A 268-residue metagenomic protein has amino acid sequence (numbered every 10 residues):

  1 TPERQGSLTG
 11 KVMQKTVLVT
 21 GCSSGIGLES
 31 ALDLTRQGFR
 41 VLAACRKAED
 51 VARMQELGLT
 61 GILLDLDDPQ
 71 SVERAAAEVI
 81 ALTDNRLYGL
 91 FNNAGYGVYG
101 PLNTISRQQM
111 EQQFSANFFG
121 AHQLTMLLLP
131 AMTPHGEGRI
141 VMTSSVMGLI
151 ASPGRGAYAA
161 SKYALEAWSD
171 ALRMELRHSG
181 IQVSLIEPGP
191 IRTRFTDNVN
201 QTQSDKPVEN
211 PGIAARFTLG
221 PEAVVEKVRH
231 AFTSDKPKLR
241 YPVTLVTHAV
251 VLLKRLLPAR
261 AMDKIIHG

Functional and structural regions predicted by a protein language model:
S23-S24: Conserved glycine-rich cofactor-binding loop
L64-R74, R107: The beta1-alpha1 cofactor-binding region of Rossmann-like NAD(H)/NADP(H)-dependent oxidoreductases
P101-L102, Q109-E111: Substrate-binding pocket helix/loop in short-chain dehydrogenase/reductase
N103, I150-G156: Active-site loop immediately N-terminal to the catalytic Tyr-X3-Lys motif of short-chain dehydrogenase/reductase
T125, S161: Active-site helix of classical SDR
S145: Residue(s) in the substrate-gating loop at a strand-loop-helix junction that position the organic substrate next
H178-K238: SDR active-site lid
